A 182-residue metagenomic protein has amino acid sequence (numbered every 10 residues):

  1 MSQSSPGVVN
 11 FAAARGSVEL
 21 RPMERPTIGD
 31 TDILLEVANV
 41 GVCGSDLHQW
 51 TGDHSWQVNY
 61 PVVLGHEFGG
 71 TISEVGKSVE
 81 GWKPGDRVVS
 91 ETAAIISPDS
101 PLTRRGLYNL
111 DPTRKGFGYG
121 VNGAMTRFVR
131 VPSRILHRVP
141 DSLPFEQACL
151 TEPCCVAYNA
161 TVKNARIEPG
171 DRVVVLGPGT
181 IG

Functional and structural regions predicted by a protein language model:
S2-V8: Short structural boundary motif marking the start of a folded domain
N10, W50, S73-G76, T103-R105 (+1 more regions): Short beta-strand-to-turn element immediately C-terminal to the catalytic PLP-Schiff-base lysine in fold type I
A14-L20, G44-S45: Short N-terminal binding/cap micro-motifs at the start of the first secondary-structure element
E24-V40, D53-P101, P140-S142: Glycine-rich beta-strand-centered segment in the early N-terminal region that forms part of a ligand/cofactor-binding
S45-T51: Cytochrome P450 core scaffold surrounding the K-helix E-X-X-R motif and the conserved "meander" helix-loop region
I96-L176: NAD(P)H dinucleotide-binding glycine-rich loop of Rossmann-like/cofactor-binding domains, especially the beta1-alpha1
G179: Walker A/P-loop nucleotide-binding motif
G182: N-terminal Rossmann-fold NAD(P) dinucleotide-binding loop
